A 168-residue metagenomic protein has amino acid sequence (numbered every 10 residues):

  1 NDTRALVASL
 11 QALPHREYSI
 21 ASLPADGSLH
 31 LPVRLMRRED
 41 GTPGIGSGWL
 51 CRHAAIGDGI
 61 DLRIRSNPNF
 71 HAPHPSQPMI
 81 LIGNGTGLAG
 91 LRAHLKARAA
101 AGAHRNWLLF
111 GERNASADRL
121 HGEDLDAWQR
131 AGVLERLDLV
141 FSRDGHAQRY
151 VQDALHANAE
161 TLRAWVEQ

Functional and structural regions predicted by a protein language model:
N1-Q168: FNR-like FAD-binding dehydrogenase module
